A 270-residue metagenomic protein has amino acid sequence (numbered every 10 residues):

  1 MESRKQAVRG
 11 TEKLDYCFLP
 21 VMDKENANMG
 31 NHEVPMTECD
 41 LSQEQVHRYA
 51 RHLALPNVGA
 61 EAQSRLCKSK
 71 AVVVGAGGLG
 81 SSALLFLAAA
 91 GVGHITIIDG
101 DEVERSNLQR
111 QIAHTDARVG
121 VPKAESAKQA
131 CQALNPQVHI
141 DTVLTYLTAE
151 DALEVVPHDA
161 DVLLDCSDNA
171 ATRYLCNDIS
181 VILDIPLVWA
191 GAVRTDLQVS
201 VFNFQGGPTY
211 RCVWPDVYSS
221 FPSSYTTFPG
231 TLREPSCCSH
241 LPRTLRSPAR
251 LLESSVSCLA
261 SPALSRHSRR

Functional and structural regions predicted by a protein language model:
E2-K5, G10-R270: Adenine nucleotide-associated cytosolic modules
